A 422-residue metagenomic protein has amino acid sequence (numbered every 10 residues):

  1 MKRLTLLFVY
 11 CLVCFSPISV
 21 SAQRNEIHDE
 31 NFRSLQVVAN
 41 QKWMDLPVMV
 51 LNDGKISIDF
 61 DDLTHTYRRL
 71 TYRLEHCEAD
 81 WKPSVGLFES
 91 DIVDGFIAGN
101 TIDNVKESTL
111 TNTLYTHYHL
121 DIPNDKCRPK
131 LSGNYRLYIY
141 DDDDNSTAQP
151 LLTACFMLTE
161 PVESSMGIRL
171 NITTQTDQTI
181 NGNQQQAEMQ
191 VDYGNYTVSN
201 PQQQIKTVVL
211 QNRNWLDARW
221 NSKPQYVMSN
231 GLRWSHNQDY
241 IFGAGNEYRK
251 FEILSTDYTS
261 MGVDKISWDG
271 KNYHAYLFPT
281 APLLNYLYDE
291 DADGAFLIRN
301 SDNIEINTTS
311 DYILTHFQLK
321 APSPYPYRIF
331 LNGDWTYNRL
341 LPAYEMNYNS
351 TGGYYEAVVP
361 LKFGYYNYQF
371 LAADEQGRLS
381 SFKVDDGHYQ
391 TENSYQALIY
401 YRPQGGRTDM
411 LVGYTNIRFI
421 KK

Functional and structural regions predicted by a protein language model:
M1-R24: Bacterial Sec-dependent N-terminal signal peptides
E26-D29, L158-G182, Y389-Y414: Low-complexity, Pro/Ser/Thr- and charge-rich linker/hinge segments at domain boundaries
H28-E78, T179-Y193, D302-F317: Contiguous beta-strand segments within globular domains
A79-W81, C127, D141-L151, N214-W215 (+2 more regions): Short acidic/polar inter-strand loop motif in beta-rich domains
V93-Y118, W215-K223, H316-F363, E375-P403: Aromatic-rich carbohydrate-binding modules that target alpha-glucans
N112-D142: Ligand-binding face of N-terminal immunoglobulin V-set domains in extracellular IgSF glycoproteins
V198-Y288: Long, internal scaffold/assembly segments composed of regular secondary structure
A275-Y325, L411-K422: Basic K/R-rich, polyanion-interacting modules in nucleoproteins and related proteins
